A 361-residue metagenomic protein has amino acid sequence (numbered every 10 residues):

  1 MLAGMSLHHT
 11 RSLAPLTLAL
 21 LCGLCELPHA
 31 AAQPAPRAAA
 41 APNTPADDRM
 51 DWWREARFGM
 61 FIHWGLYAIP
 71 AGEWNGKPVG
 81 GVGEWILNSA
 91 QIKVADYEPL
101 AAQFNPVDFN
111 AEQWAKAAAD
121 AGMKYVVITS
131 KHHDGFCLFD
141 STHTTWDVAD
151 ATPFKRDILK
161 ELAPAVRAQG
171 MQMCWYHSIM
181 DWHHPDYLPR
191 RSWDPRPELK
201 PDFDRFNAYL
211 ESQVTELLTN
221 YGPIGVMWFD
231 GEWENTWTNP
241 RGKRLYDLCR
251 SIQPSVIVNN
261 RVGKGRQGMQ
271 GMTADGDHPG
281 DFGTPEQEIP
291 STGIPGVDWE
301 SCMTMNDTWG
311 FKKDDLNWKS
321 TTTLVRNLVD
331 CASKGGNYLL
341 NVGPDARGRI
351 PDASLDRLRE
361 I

Functional and structural regions predicted by a protein language model:
M1-L2, G310: Accessible peptide chain termini
L2-T17: Bacterial N-terminal signal peptides that target proteins for export
G4-M5, C25, H29, G59: A composition/secondary-structure signal for short, hydrophobic, low-basic-content segments with alpha-helix propensity
H8-H9, H29, Q33: Low-complexity, intrinsically disordered or signal/transmembrane-proximal segments
A14-E26: Bacterial N-terminal signal peptides
A31-I361: Mature catalytic domains of secreted/periplasmic carbohydrate-active enzymes
